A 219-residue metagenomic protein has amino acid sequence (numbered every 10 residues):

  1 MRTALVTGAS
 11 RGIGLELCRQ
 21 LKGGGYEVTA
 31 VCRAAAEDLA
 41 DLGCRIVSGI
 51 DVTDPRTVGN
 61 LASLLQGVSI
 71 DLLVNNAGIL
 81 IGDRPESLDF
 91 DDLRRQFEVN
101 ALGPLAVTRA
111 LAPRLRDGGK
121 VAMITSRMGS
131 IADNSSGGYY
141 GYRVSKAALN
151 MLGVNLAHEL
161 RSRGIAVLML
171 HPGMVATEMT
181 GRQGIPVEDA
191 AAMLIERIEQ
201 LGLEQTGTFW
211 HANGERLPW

Functional and structural regions predicted by a protein language model:
V6-T7, N75, K120-S126, A166-H171: Structural signature of the Rossmann-like NAD(P)-dependent dehydrogenase/reductase core
S10-Q20: N-terminal Rossmann NAD(P)H-binding glycine-rich loop of SDR-like oxidoreductase domains
G24-L39: Conserved glycine-rich Rossmann-like NAD(P)H-binding loop of the short-chain dehydrogenase/reductase
L42-R56: Rossmann-fold cofactor-recognition segment
I79, R84-R94, K120-R161: Catalytic loop of short-chain dehydrogenase/reductase
T108-R109, V154: A short, exposed helix-loop element centered on a Lys and neighboring polar residues
M169-P172, T177, G181-W219: C-terminal helical subdomain
